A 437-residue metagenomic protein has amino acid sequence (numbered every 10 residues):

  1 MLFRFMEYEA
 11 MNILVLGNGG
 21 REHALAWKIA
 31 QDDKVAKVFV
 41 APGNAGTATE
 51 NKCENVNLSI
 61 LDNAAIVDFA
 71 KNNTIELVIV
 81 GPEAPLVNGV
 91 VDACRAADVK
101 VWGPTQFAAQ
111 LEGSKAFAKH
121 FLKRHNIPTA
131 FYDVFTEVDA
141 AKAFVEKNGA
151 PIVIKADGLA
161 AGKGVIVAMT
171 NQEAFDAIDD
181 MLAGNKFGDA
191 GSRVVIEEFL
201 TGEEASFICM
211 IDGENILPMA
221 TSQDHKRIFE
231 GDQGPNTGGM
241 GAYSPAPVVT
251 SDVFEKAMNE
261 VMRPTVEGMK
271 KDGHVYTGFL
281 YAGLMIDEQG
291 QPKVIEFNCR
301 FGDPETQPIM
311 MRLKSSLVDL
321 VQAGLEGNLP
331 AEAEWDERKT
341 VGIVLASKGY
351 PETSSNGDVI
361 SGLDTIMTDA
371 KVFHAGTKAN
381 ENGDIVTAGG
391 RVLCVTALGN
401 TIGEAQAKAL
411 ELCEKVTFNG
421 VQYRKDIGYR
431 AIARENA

Functional and structural regions predicted by a protein language model:
E7-Q106: ATP-binding N-terminal substructure of ATP-dependent carboxylate-amine bond-forming enzymes
Y8, A30-Q31, A48-T49, W102 (+13 more regions): Solvent-exposed alpha-helices and their adjacent loops that cap or buttress functional pockets in soluble metabolic
N55-L61, D133-E137, A168: Short acidic-hydrophobic, aromatic-tinged amphipathic segments that line or gate anion-handling sites
P104-G164: A conserved helix-loop-beta module that forms one wall/lid of the active-site cleft in ATP-utilizing catalytic domains
G164, A168-P304: Internal nucleotide-binding/catalytic subdomain
A257-L280, N298-D369, N380: Active-site "cap" helix and flanking loop/linker of ATP-utilizing ligase/carboxylase catalytic domains
T377, E381-N382, T387-A437: Generic C-terminus detector
